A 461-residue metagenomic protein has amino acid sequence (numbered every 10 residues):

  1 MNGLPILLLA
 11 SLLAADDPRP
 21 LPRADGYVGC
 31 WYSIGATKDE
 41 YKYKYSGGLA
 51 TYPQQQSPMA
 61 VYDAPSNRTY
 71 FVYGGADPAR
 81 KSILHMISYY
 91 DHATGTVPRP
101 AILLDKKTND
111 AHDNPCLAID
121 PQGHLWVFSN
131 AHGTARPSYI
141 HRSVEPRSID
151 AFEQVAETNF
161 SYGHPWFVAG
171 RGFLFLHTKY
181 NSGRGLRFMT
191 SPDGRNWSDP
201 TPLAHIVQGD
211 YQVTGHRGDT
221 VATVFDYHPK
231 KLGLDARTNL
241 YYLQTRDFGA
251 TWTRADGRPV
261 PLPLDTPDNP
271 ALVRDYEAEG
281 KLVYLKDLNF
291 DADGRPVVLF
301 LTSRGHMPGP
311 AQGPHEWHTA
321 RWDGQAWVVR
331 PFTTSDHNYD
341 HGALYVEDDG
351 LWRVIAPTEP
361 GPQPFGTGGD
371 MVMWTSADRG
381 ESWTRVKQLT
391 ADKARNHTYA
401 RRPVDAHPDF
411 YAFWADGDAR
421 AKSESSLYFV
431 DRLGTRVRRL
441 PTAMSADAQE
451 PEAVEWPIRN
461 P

Functional and structural regions predicted by a protein language model:
L4-D16: Hydrophobic h-region of N-terminal signal peptides that target proteins for export in Gram-negative bacteria
D17-P461: Extracellular, repeat-based ectodomains that mediate carbohydrate processing or recognition
